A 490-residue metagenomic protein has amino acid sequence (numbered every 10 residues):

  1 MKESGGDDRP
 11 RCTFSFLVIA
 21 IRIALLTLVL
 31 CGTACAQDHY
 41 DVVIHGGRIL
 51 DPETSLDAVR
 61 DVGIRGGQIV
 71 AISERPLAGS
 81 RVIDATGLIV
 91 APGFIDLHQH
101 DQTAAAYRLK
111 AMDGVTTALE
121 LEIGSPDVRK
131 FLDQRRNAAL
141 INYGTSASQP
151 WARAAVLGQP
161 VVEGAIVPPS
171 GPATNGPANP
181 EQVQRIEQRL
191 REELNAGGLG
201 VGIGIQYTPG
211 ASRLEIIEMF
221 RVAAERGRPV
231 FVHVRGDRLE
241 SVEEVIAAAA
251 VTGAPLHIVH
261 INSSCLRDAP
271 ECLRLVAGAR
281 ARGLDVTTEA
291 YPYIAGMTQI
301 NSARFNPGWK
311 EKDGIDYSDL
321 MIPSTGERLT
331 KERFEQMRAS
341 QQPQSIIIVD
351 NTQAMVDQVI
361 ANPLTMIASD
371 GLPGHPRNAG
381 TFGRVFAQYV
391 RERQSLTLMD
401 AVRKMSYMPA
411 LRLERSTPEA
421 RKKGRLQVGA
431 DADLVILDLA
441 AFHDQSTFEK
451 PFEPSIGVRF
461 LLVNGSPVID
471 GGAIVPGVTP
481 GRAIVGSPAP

Functional and structural regions predicted by a protein language model:
V18-G32: Bacterial N-terminal signal peptides
L25-L26, A34-R60, I64-R65, S73-E74 (+2 more regions): Active-site microenvironment of metallo-dependent hydrolases
R75-A91: Active-site metal-binding motif and surrounding structural segment of the metallo-beta-lactamase
A85-V90, Q99, A104-G202, L284 (+1 more regions): Divalent-metal coordination cores built from histidine and acidic residues
G93-Q99, E120, Y143-T145, V201-I203 (+4 more regions): Hydrophobic faces of well-ordered beta-strands that scaffold small-molecule active sites in alpha/beta enzyme cores
A138-Y143, M219-R228: Alpha-helix-loop-beta-strand connector modules within alpha/beta enzyme cores
A155-R213, I246-A250, P255-L398: Active-site neighborhoods of metal-dependent hydrolases
